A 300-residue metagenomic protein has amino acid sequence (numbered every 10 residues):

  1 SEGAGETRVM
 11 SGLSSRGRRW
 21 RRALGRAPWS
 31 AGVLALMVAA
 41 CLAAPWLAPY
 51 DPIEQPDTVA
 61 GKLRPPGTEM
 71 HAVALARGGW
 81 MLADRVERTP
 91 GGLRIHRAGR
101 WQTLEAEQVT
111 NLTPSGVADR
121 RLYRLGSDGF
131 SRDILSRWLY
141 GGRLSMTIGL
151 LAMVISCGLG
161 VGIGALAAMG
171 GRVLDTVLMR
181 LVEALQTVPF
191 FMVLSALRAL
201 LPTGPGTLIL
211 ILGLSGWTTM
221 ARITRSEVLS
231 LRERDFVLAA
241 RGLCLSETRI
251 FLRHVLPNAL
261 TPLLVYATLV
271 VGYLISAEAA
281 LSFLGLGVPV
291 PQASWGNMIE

Functional and structural regions predicted by a protein language model:
G5-C157, V161, A165-L166: Gly/Trp-centered helix-boundary motif
S127-E300: Alpha-helical transmembrane segments of integral membrane proteins, especially multi-pass inner/plasma-membrane
